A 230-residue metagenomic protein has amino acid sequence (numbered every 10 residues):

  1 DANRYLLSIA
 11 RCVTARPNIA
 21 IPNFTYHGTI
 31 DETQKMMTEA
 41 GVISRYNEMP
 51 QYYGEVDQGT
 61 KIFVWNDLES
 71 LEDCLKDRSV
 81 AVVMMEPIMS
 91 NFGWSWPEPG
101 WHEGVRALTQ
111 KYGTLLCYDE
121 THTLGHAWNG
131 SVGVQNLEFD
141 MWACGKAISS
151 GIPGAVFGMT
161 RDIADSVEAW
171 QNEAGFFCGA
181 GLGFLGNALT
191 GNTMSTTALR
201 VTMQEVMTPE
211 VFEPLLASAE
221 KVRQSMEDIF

Functional and structural regions predicted by a protein language model:
D1-F230: Conserved N-terminal phosphate-binding loop of PLP-dependent enzymes in the Aspartate aminotransferase
